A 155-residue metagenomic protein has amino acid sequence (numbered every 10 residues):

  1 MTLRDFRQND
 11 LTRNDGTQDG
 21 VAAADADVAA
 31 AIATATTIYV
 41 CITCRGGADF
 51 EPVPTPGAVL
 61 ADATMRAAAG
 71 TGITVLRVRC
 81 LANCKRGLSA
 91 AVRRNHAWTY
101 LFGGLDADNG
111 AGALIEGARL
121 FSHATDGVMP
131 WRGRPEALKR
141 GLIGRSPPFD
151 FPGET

Functional and structural regions predicted by a protein language model:
T2-L3, D19, D27, P147-T155: Extended, histidine- and acidic-residue-enriched regions that form the cofactor-binding/catalytic faces
R4-I32: Intrinsically disordered, low-complexity terminal tails and inter-domain linkers enriched for S/T/G/P/D/E
A22, I32-A63: N-terminal leader/targeting helix
V28-Y39, A61-N83: Immediate flanking context of iron-sulfur cluster ligation sites
T36-E51, L76-N95: Local cysteine-cluster metal-coordination motifs and their immediate loop/turn environment, predominantly Fe-S cluster
G57-I73, G103-E116: Ferredoxin-type iron-sulfur electron-transfer modules in oxidoreductases and energy-metabolism complexes
R86, A91-A97, I115-T155: Short flanking/linker segments adjacent to small metal-binding domains or redox-active Cys/His motifs
